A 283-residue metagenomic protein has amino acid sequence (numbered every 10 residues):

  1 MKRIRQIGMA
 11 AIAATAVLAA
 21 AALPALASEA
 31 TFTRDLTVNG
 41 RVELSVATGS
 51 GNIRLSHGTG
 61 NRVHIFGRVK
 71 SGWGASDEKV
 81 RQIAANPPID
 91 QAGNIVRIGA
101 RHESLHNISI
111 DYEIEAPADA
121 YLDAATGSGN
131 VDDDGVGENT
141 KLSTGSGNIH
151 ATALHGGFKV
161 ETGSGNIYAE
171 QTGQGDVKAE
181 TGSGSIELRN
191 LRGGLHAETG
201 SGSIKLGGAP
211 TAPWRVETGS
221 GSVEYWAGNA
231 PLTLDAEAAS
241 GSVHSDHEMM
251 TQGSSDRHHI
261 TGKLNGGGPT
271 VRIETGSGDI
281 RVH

Functional and structural regions predicted by a protein language model:
M1-H283: Intrinsically disordered, low-complexity terminal regions
